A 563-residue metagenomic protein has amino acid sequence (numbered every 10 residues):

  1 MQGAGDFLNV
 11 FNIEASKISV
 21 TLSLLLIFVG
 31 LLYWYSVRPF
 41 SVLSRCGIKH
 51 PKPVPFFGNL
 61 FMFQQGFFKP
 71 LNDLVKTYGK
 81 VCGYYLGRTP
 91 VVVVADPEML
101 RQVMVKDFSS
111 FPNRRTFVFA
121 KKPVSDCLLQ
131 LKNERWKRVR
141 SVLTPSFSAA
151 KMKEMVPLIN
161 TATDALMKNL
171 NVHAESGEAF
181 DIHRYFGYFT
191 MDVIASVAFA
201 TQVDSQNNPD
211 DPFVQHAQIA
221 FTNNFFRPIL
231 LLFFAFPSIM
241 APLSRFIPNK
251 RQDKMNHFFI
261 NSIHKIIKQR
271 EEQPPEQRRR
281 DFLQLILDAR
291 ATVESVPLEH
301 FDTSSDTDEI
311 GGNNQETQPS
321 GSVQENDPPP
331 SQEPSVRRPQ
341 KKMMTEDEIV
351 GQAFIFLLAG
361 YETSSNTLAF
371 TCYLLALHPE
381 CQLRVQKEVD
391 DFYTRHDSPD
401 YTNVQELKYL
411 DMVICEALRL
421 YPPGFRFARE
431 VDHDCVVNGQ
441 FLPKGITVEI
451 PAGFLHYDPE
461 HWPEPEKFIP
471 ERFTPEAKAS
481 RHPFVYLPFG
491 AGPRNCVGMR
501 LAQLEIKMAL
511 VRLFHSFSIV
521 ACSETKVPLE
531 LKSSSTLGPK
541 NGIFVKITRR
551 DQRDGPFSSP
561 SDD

Functional and structural regions predicted by a protein language model:
M1-F11, L537-D563: C-terminal helix/juxtamembrane-tail motif
Q2-R138, K153, P157-N169, M255-F258 (+1 more regions): N-terminal membrane-proximal hinge/A-helix region immediately C-terminal to the signal-anchor transmembrane segment
G3, P112-P123, L131, E154-N366: Cytochrome P450 heme-thiolate monooxygenase catalytic core
L60-G79, N261, K265, P399-N438 (+1 more regions): Conserved cytochrome P450 K-helix E-x-x-R motif and the immediately C-terminal K′/meander segment
F354, A359, P475-I506, L531-S533: Cytochrome P450 heme-thiolate "Cys pocket" and heme-binding signature region
T363-L375, A509: Short, small-residue alpha-helix embedded
P379-C381, M499-L537: Cytochrome P450 heme-binding "Cys pocket" and the immediately downstream C-terminal segment
I450-A477, P556, D562: Conserved cytochrome P450 K-helix/beta-meander segment immediately N-terminal to the heme-binding cysteine loop
